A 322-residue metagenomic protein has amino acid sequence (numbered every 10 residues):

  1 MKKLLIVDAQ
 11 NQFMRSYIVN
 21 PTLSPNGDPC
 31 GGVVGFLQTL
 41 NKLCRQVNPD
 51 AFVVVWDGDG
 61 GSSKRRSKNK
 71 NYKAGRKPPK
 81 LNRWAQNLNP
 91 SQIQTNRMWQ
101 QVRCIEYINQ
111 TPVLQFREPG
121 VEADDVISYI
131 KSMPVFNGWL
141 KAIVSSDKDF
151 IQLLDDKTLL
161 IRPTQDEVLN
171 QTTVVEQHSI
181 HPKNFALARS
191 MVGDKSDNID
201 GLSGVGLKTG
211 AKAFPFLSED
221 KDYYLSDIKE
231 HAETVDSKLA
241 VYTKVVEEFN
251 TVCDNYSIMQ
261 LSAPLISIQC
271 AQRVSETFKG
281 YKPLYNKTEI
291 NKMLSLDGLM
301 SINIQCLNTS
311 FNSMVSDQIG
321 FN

Functional and structural regions predicted by a protein language model:
M1-K2, S237: Generic cytosolic/nucleocytoplasmic N-terminal low-complexity/intrinsically disordered segments
K2-L140, F150-V168, Q260, L265-K279: Noncatalytic, basic helical substrate-engagement surface that gates or grips nucleic-acid strands
T39, Q46-W56, K70-P78, W84-A85 (+4 more regions): Non-catalytic nucleic-acid-binding/docking modules located in mid-to-C-terminal regions of nucleic-acid enzymes
I143: Conserved SAM-binding loop
